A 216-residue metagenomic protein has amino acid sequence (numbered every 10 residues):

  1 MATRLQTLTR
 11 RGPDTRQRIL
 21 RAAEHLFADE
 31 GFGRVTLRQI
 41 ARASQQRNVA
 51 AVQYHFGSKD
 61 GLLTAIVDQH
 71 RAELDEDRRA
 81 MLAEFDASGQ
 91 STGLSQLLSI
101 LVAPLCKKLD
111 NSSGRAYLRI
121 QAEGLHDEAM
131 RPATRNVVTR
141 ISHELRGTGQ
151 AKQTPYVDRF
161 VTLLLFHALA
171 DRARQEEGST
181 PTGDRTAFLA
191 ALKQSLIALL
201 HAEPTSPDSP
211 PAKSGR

Functional and structural regions predicted by a protein language model:
M1-E30, Q39, G61: Basic, helix-initiating cap at the start of DNA-binding domains
A2, P104, V138-R216: C-terminal peripheral helix-coil segments that are non-catalytic and often amphipathic
T15-A23, I40, I66-R78: Generic hydrophobic, amphipathic alpha-helix propensity
G33-G61, A65: Helix-turn-helix
I66, G93, L97, L101 (+5 more regions): Residue-level detector of well-ordered alpha-helical segments, enriched for hydrophobic/aromatic packing positions
R79-R115: Hydrophobic alpha-helical connector segments
M81, F85, E128, R172-S179: Secondary-structure edge/capping motif, primarily at the C-terminal ends of alpha-helices and the immediately following
Q96, R115-L118, D127-G149: Amphipathic alpha-helical packing segments from all-alpha helical-bundle domains
